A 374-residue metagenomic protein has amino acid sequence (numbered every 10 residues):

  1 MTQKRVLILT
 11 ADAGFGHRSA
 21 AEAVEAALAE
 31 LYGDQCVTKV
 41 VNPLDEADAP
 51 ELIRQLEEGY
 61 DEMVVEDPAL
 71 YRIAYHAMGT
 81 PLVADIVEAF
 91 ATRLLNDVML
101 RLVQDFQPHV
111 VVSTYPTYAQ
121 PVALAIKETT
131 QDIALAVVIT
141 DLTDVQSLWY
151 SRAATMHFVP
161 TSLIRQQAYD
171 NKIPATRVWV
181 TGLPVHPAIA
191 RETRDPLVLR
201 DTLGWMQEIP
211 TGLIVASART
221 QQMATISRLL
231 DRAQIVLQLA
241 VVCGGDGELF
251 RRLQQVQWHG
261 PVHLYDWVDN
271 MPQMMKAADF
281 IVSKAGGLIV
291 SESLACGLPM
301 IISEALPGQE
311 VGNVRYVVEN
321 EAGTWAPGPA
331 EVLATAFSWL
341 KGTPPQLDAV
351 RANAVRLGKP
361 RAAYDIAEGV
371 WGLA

Functional and structural regions predicted by a protein language model:
A23, A27-L102: Conserved N-terminal ligand/cofactor-binding loop architecture of enzyme catalytic domains
V103, Q131-I133, S147-M156: A conserved, positively charged/aromatic
T155-S217: A nucleotide-sugar donor-handling region in carbohydrate enzymes
D195-A278: Donor-nucleotide binding loops and adjacent catalytic segments primarily of GT-B fold Leloir glycosyltransferases
K276-G286: Acidic donor-binding loop of glycosyltransferase active sites
G308-S338: Change "using UDP/GDP/dTDP sugars" to "using nucleotide sugars
Q346-P360: A short, well-ordered alpha-helix in the C-terminal region of glycosyltransferases
K359-A374: C-terminal alpha-helical cap of glycosyltransferases
